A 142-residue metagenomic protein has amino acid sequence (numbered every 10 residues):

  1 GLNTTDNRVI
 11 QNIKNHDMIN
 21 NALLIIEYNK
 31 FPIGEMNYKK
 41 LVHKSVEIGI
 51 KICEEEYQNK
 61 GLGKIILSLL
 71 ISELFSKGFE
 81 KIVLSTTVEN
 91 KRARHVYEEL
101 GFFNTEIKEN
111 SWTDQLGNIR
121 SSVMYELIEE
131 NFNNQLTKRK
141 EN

Functional and structural regions predicted by a protein language model:
L2-E56, I128-E130, R139: Acetyl-CoA-dependent GNAT
K39, K77, V96: Long, contiguous binding/interaction regions
E54-E56, K60, V88-E89: Active-site acidic-Proline motif in GNAT/NAT acetyltransferases
N59-E73, R94-E99: Conserved acetyl-CoA-binding loop-helix of GNAT-fold acetyltransferases
G63, L67, E89-A93, N110-L116: Short glycine/proline-centered loop/turn elements that form peptide/ligand docking sites
V83-T86, F103-S121: Conserved catalytic-core motifs of GNAT/GCN5-like acyltransferases
Y97, F102, Y125: Conserved active-site tyrosine of GNAT-family acetyltransferases
L116-N142: Terminal substrate-recognition subdomain of acyl/acetyltransferases
